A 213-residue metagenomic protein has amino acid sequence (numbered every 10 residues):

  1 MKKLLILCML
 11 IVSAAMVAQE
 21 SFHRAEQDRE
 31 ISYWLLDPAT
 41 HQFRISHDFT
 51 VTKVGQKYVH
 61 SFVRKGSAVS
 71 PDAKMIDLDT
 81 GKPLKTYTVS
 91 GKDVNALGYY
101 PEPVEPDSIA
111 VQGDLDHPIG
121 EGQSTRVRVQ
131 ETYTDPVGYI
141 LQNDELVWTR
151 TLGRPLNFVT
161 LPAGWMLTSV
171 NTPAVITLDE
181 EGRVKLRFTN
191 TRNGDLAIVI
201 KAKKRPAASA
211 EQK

Functional and structural regions predicted by a protein language model:
L4-S13: Sec-dependent N-terminal signal peptides
A14-A18: Sec/Tat signal peptide C-region and signal peptidase I cleavage site
Q19-V63: Early extracytoplasmic/domain-onset interaction patches
D28, Q42-R44, G55-K57, A68-S70 (+4 more regions): Extracytoplasmic
F49-V51, F62-R64, E131-D135, A163 (+1 more regions): A mature extracytoplasmic/lumenal domain signature
K57-L97, T149-P173: Solvent-exposed beta-hairpin/edge-strand motifs
G66, E131, N143, P155 (+1 more regions): N-terminal soluble domains immediately following signal/targeting peptides that reside in extracytoplasmic
D72-M75, D79-V147, D179-Q212: A surface-exposed beta-strand-loop module
